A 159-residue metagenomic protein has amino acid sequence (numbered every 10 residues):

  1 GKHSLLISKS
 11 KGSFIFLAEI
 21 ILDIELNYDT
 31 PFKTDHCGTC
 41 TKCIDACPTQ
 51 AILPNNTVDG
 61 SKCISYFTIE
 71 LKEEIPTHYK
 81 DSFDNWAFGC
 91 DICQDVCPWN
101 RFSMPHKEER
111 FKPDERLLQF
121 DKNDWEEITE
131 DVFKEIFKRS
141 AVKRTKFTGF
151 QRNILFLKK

Functional and structural regions predicted by a protein language model:
G1-R116: Catalytic cores of enzyme domains
T30-F32, I136-V142: Active-site-adjacent structural elements in folded domains
I69-E70, Q119, F147, L155: Charge-rich, low-complexity amphipathic helices in intrinsically disordered tails/linkers adjacent to domains
S103, S140, R144-T145: Loop/turn-rich, solvent-exposed surfaces of beta-rich toroidal or solenoidal domains
E115-E127, E135: Alpha-helical adaptor scaffolds
I128-E130, R139: Alpha-helical transmembrane segments of multi-pass membrane proteins
E135, K143-K159: Long, compositionally biased charged/polar accessory segments in the mid-to-C-terminal portions of proteins
